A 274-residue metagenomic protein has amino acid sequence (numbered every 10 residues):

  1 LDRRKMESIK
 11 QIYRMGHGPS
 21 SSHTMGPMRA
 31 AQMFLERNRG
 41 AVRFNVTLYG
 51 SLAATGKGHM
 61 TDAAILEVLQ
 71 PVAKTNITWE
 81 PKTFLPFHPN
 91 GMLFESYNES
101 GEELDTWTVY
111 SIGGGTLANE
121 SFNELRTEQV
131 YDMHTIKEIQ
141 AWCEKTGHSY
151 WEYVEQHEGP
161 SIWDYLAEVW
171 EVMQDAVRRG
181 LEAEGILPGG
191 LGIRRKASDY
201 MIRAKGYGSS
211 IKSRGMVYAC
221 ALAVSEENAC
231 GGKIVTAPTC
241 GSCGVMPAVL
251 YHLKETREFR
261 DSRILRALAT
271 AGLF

Functional and structural regions predicted by a protein language model:
L1-K5: Short, Lys/Arg-enriched N-terminal segments with co-localized hydrophobic residues within the first ~10-30 amino acids
M6-G18, V68-T75: Conserved catalytic cysteine-centered active-site region of acyl-thioester-dependent Claisen-condensing enzymes
I12-S21, Y49-A53, A229-C240: A short glycine/serine-rich beta->alpha loop
T24-R37, P247-E258: Alpha-helical support elements that line or immediately flank enzyme active sites and cofactor-binding pockets
R43-W79, P89, L265-F274: A structural-propensity feature for long, helix-poor, extended segments
P71-S209, G215-M216: C-terminal regulatory domains involved in ligand/effector binding and gene-expression control
D164, Q174-L273: Accessory "access/gating" subregions that flank catalytic or transport cores
